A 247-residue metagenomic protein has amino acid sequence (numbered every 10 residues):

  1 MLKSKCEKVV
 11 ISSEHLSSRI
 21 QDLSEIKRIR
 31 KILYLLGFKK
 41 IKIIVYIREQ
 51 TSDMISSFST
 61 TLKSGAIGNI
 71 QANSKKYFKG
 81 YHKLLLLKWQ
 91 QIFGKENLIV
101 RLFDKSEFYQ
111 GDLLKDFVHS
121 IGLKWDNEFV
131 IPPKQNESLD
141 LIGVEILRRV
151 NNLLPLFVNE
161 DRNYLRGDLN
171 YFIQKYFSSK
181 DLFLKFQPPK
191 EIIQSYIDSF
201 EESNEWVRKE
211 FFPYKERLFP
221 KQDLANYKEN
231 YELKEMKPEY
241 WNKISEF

Functional and structural regions predicted by a protein language model:
M1-F247: Anion-recognition interface
